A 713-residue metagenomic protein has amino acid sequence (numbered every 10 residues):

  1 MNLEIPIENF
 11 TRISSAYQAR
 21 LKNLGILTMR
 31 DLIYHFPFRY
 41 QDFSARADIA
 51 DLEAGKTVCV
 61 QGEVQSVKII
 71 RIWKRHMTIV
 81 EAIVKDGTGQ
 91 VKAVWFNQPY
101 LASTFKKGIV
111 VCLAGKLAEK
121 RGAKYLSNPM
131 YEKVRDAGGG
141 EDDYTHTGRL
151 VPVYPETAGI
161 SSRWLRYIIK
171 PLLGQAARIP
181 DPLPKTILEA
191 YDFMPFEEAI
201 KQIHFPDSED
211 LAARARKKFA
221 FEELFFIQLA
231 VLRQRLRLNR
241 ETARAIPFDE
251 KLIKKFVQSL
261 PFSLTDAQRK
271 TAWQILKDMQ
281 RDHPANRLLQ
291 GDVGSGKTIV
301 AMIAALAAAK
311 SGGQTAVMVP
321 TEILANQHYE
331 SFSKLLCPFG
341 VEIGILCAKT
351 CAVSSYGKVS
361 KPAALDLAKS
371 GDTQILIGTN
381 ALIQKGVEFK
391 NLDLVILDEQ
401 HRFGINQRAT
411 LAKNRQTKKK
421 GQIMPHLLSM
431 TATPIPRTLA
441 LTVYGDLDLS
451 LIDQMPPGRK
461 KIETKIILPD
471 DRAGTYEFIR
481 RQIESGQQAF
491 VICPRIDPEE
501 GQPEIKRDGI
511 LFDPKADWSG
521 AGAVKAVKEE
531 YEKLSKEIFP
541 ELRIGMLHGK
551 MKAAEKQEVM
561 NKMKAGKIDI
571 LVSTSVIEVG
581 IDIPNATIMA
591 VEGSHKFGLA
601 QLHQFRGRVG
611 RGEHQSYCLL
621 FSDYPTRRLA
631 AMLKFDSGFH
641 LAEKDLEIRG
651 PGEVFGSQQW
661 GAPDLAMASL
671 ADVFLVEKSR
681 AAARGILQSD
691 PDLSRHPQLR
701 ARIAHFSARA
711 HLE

Functional and structural regions predicted by a protein language model:
P6-N9, S15-R20, G25-T28, E241-L289: Conserved pre-motif I regulatory segment
H35-Q65: OB-fold nucleic-acid-binding modules
E63, K116-L117, A230, S594 (+1 more regions): Short, surface-exposed secondary-structure boundary micro-motifs
I70-S259, S657: Upstream accessory/linker segments immediately N-terminal to the RecA-like ATPase cores of bacterial MutS and a subset
P284-L633, H640, S689, S694 (+1 more regions): Inter-lobe coupling/hinge segments of SF2-like helicase ATPases
E613, Y624-E713: C-terminal accessory region of SF2 helicases/translocases
